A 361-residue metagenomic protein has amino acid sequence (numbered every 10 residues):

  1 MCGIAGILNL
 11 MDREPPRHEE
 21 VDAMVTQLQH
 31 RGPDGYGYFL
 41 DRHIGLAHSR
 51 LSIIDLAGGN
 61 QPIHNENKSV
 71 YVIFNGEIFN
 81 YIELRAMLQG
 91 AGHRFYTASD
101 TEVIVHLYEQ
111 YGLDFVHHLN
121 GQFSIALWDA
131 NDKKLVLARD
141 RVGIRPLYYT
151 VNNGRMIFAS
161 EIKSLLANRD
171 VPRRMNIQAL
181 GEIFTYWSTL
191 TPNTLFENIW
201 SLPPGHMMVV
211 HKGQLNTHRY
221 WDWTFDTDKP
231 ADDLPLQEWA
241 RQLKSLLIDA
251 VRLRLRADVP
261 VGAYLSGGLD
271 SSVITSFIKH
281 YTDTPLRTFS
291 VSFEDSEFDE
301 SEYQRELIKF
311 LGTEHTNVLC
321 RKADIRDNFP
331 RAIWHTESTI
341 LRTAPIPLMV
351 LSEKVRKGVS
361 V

Functional and structural regions predicted by a protein language model:
M1-E337, L348, S352: Cysteine-centered catalytic environments shared across enzyme families
R342: Substrate-binding/specificity loop regions of serine endopeptidase catalytic domains, predominantly subtilases
R356-V361: Short, intrinsically disordered, charge-balanced linker/junction segments flanking boundaries in proteins
